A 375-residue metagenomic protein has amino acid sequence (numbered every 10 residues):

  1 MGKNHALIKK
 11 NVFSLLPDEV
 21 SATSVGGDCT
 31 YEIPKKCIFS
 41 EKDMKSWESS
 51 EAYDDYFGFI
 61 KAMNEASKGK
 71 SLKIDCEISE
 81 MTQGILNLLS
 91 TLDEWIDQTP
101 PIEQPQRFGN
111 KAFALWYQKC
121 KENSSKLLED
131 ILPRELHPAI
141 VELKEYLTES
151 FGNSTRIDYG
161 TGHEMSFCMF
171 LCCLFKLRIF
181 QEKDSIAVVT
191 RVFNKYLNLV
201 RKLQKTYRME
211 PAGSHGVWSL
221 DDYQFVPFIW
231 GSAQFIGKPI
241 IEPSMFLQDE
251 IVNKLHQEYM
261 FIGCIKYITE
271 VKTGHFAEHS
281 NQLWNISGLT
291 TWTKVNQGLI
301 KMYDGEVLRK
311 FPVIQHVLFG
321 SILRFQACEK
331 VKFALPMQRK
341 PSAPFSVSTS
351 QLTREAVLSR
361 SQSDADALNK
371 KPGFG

Functional and structural regions predicted by a protein language model:
M1-E149, S154-Y159, H163-E164, T190-N194 (+2 more regions): N-terminal leader regions that mediate targeting or early regulatory function
S166-M169: Internal, conserved structured core segments that host functional sites
C172-L177, A233: Short glycine/serine- and small hydrophobic-enriched flexible loop segments
K176-A187: Inter-helical turn/loop segments and adjacent helix faces that build the functional surface of alpha-helical bundle
K195-H215: An exposed acidic His-Trp-rich patch
